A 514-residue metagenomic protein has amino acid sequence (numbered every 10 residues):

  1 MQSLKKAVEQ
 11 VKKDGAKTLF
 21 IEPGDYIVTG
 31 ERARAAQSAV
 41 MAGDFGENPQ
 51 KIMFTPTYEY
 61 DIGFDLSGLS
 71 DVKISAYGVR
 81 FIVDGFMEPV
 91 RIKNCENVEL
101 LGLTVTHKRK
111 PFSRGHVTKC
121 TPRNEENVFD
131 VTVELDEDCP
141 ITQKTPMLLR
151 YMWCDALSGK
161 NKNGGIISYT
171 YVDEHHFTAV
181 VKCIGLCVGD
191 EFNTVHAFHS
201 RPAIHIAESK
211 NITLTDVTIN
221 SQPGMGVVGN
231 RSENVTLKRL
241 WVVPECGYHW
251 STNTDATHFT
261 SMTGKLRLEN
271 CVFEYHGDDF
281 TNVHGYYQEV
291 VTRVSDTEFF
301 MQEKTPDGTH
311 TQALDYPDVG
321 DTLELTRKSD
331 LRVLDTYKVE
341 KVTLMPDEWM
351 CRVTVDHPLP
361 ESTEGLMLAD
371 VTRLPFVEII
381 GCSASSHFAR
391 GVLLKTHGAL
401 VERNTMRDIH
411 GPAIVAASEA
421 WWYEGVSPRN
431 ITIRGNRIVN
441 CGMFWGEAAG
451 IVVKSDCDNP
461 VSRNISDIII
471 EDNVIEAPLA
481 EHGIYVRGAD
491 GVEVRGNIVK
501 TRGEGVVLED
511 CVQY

Functional and structural regions predicted by a protein language model:
M1-S3: Mature N-terminal segment immediately following signal peptide/propeptide cleavage in secreted/periplasmic
K5-E22, Y26-Y514: Extracellular parallel beta-helix/beta-solenoid repeat domains
